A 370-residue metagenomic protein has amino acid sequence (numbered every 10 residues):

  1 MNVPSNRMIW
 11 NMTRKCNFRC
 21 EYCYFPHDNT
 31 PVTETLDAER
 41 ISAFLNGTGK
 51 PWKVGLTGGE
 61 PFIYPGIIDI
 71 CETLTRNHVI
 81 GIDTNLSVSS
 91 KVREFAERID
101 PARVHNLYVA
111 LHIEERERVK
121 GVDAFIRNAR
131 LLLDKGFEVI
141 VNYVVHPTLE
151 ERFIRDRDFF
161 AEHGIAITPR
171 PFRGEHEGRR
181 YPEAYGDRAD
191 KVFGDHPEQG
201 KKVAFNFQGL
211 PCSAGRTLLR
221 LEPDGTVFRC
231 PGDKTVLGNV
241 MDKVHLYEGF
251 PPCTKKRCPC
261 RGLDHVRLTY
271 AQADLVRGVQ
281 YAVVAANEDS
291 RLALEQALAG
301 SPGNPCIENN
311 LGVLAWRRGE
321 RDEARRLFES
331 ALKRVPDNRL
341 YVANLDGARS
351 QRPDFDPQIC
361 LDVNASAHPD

Functional and structural regions predicted by a protein language model:
N2-A38, P231: Canonical Radical SAM [4Fe-4S] cluster-binding loop centered on the CxxxCxxC motif and its immediate flanking residues
H27-L36, K50-Y64, T75-K91, P101-F125 (+2 more regions): Core AdoMet radical
V54, R118-F205: Conserved C-terminal portion of the radical SAM core fold that forms the substrate/S-adenosylmethionine-binding
E177-R277: Accessory C-terminal segments flanking Radical SAM cores
